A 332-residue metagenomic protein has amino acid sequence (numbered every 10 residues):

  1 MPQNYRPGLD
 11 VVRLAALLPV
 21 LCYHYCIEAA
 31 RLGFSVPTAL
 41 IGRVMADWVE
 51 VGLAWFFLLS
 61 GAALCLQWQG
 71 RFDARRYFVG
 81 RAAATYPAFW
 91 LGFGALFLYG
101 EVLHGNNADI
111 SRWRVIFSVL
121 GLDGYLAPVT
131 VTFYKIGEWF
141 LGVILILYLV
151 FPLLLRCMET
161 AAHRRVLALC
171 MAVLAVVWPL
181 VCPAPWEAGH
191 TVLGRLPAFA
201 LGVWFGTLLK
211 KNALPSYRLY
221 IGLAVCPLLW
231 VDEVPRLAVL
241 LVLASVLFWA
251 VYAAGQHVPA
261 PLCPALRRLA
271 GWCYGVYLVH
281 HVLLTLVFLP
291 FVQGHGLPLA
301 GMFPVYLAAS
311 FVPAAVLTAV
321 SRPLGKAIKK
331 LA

Functional and structural regions predicted by a protein language model:
M1-V177, W272, Q293-A332: Membrane-cytosol interface segments of multi-pass membrane proteins, especially ER/Golgi lipid-handling enzymes
P7, I41-L53, V129-V143, V181-L201 (+2 more regions): Interfacial loop-to-helix transition and helix-capping segments at the boundaries of transmembrane helices
G94-G100, A175-L180, L223-L229, L284: Membrane-embedded alpha-helical segments in integral membrane proteins
R165-V173, S216-L228: Signature aromatic-anchored transmembrane alpha helix within multi-pass, membrane-resident enzymes that catalyze glycan
F205-A213: Membrane-interface transmembrane helices that cradle and orient dolichyl/undecaprenyl
C226-K326: Alpha-helical transmembrane segments of multi-pass integral membrane proteins
